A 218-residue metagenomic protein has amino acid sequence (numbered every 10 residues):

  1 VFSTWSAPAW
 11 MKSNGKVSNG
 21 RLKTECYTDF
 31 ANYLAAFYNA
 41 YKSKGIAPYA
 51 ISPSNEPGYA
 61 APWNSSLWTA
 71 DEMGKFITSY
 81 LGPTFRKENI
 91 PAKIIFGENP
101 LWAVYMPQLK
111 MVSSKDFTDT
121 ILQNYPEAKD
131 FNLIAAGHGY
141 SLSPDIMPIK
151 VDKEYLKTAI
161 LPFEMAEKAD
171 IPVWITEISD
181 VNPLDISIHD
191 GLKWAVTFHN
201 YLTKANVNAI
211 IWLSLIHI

Functional and structural regions predicted by a protein language model:
V1-L122: Substrate-binding cleft and catalytic face of glycoside hydrolase catalytic domains, especially the flexible beta-alpha
V1-S3, Y49-P53, K93-F96, L133-A136 (+2 more regions): Structural recognition of the beta-strand scaffold that forms the well-ordered cores of secreted hydrolase catalytic
A35-G45, A159-M165, T197-T203: Short amphipathic alpha-helices and their capping/turn segments at secondary-structure boundaries
K42-S43, R86, I121-D130, F163-K168: Acidic (Asp/Glu)-rich catalytic clusters
A47, T120-A135, F198-A209: Structural recognition of alpha->loop->beta junctions
P91-I94, K129-P183, T197: Glycoside hydrolase catalytic-domain groove-lining segments
D185-V196: Histidine/acidic-residue-rich catalytic or RNA/ligand-binding cores of hydrolases and nuclease-related proteins
I216-I218: Conserved small/polar residues in nucleotide/adenosyl-binding loops
